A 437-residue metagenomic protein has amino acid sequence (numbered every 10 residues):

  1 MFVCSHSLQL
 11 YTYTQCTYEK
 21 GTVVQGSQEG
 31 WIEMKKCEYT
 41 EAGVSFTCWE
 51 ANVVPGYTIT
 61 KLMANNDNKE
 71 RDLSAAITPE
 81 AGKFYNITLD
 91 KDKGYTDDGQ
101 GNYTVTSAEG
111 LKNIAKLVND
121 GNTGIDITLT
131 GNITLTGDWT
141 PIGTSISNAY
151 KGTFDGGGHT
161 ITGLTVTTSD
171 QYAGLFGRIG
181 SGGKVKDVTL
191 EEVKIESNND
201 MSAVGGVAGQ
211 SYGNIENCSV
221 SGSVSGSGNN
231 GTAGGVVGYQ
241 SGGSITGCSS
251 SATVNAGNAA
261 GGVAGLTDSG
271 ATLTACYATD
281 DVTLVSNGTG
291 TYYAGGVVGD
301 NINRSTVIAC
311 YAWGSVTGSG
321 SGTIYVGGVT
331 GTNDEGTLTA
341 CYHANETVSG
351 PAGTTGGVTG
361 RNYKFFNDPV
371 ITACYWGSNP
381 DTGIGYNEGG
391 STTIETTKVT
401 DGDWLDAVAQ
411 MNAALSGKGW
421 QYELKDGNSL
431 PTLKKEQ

Functional and structural regions predicted by a protein language model:
C4-P79: Tryptophan-paired
G82-F84, T88-Q437: Surface-exposed repetitive/solenoidal architectures
